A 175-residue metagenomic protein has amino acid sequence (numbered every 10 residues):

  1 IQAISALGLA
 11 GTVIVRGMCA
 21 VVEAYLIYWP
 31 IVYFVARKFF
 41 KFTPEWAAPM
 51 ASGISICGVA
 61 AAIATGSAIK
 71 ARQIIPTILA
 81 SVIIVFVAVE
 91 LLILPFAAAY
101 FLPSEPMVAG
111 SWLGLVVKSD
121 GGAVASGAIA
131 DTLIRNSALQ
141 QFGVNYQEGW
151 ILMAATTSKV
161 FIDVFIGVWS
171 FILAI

Functional and structural regions predicted by a protein language model:
Q2-S5, V32, A36-F40, G66 (+5 more regions): Membrane-water interface at transmembrane helix exits
Q2-Y33, P76-V89, I175: Entry/N-cap segments of selected transmembrane alpha helices and their immediately preceding amphipathic helices
A3-V13, Y100-M107, N136-A154: Membrane-interface helix termini and inter-helical loops of multi-pass transporters
R16-P49, G53, E90-P106: Transmembrane alpha-helices that form the ion-translocation and gating core of multi-pass ion transport proteins
G17-L26, S111-L115, T156-V168: Alpha-helical transmembrane segments
I27-Y28, V32, F86, E90 (+3 more regions): Alpha-helical transmembrane segments of multipass membrane proteins
P44-E90, V108-Q141: Alpha-helical membrane segments and immediately flanking helix-loop junctions that form or couple to the substrate/ion
S137, Y146-I175: Oxyanion-binding "anion nests"
